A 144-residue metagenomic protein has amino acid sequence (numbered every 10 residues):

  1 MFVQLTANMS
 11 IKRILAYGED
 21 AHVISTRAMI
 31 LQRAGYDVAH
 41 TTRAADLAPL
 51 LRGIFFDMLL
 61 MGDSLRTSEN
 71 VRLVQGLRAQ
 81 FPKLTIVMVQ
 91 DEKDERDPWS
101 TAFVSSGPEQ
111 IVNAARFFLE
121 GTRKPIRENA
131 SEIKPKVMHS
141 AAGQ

Functional and structural regions predicted by a protein language model:
M1-A21, A28, G107-Q144: Non-catalytic signal-transmission and effector/linker regions of two-component phosphorelay proteins
A16, A39, T85-Q90: Short, hydrophobic beta-strand segments that form beta-sheet elements in well-ordered domains
D20-A39: Two-component/phosphorelay signaling modules centered on CheY-like receiver
H40-M58: Acidic, metal-coordinating helix/loop segments flanking the phosphotransfer/catalytic sites of two-component signaling
F55, A79-V87: His-Asp phosphorelay/catalytic-motif detector in bacterial-type signaling
D57-A79, E92: Conserved phosphotransfer microenvironments
T67, R72, V87-N113: Alpha4 helix (beta4-alpha4-beta5 surface) of REC/receiver domains from two-component response regulators
